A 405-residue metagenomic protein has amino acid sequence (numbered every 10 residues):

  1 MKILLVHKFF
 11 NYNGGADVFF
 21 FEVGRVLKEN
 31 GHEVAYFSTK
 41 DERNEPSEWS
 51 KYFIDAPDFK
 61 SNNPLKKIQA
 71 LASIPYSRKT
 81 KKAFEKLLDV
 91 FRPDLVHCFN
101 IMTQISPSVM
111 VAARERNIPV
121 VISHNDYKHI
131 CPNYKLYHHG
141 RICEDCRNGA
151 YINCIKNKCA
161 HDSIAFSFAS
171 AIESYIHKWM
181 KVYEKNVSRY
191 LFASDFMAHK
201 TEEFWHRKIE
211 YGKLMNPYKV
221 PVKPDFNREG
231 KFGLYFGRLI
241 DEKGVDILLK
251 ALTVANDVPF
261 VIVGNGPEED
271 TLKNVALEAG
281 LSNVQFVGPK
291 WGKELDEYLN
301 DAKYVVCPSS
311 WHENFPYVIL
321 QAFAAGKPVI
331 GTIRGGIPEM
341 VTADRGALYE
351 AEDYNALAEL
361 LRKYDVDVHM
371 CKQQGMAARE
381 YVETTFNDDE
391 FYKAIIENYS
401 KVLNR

Functional and structural regions predicted by a protein language model:
M1-R43, V90-F91, V109, E115-P119 (+1 more regions): N-terminal subdomain of nucleotide-sugar transferases
V18, K231-V254, P267-D270, N355: A conserved mid-protein helix/loop that constitutes part of the nucleotide-sugar donor-binding site
H129, H138, R147-K223, V287: Donor nucleotide-sugar binding/catalytic pocket of nucleotide-sugar-dependent glycosyltransferases
K273-K293: Nucleotide-activated donor-binding/catalytic signature segment of Leloir-type glycosyltransferases, i.e., the conserved
I319-L320, R334-L348: Short acidic/histidine- and often glycine-rich active-site loop of Leloir-type glycosyltransferases that engages
P328-G331: Short hydrophobic beta-strand element within catalytic cores of glycosyltransferases and related nucleotide-activated
A343-Y354, K363-V368: Conserved acidic donor-binding segment of nucleotide-sugar-dependent glycosyltransferases
A356, K363, M370-T385, F391-E397: A short, well-ordered alpha-helix in the C-terminal region of glycosyltransferases
